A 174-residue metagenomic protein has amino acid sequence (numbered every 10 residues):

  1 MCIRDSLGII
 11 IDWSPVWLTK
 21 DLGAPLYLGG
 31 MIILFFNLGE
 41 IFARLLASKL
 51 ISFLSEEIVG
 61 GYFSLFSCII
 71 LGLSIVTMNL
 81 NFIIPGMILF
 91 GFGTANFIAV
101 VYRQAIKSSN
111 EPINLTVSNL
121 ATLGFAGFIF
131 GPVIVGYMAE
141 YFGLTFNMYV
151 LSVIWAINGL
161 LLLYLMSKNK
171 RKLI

Functional and structural regions predicted by a protein language model:
R4-L34, I41: Extracytoplasmic gate region of multi-pass secondary transporters
N37-L45, F128-I129: Residue-level signature of mid-helix packing/kink "hotspots" within the transmembrane helices of 12-pass Major
A43-S55, A139-E140: Helix-to-loop junctions at the C-terminal end of transmembrane segments in multipass secondary transporters
I58-G72: Structural signature of the two symmetry-related core transmembrane helices
N81-L89: Paired small-residue
A95-S109: Intracellular juxtamembrane helix-capping segments at the cytosolic ends of symmetry-related transmembrane helices
E111-L144, L151: A late C-terminal transmembrane helix in Major Facilitator Superfamily
M148-L165: Symmetry-related core transmembrane helices of the 12-TM Major Facilitator Superfamily/SLC fold
